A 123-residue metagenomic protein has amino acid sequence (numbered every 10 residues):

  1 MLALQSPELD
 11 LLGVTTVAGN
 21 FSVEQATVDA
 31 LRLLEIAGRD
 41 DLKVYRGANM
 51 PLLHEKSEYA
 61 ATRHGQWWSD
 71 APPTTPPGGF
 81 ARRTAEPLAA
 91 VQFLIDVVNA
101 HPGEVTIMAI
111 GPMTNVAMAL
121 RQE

Functional and structural regions predicted by a protein language model:
M1-E123: N-terminal acidic, glycine/proline-rich low-complexity segments
